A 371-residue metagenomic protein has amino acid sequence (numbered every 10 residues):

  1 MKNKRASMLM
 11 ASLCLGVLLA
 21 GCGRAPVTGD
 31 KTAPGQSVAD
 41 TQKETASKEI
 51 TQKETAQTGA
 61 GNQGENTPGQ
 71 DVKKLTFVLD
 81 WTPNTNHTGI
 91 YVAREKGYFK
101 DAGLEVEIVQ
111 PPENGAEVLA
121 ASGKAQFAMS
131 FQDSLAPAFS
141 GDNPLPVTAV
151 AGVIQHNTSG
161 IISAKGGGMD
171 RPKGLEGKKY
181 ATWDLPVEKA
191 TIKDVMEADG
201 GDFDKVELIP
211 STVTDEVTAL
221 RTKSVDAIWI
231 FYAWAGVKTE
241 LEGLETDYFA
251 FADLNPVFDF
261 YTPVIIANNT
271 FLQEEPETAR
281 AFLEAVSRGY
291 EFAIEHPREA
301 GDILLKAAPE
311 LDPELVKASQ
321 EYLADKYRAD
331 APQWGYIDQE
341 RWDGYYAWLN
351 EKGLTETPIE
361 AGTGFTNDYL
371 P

Functional and structural regions predicted by a protein language model:
K2-V27: Sec-dependent N-terminal signal peptides of Gram-positive bacterial secreted proteins and lipoproteins
C22-K31, A39-T41: Bacterial lipoprotein signal-peptidase II cleavage site
S37, Q42-T67: Ser/Thr/Gly/Pro-rich low-complexity, disordered linker/stalk segments of secreted and cell-surface proteins
G59, G64-D202, E207-T212, T222 (+3 more regions): Short, glycine-/small- and polar/acidic-enriched structural segments that line small-molecule recognition paths
D101, G141, F251-F258, D325-I337: Short, solvent-exposed loop/beta-turn-alpha elements that line the ligand-binding surface or hinge of extracytoplasmic
D215-A219, K223-A308: Pocket-lining segment of extracytoplasmic ligand-binding domains
Q273-K352: Secondary-structure end/capping motifs
W342-P371: Conserved C-terminal helix/tail region of periplasmic/extracytoplasmic solute-binding proteins
